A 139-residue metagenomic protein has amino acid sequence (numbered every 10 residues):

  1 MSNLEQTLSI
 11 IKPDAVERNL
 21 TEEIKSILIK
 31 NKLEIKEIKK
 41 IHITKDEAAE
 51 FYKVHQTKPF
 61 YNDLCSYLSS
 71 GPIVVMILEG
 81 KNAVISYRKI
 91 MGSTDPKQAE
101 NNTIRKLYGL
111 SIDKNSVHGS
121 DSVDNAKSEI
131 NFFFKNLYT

Functional and structural regions predicted by a protein language model:
M1-T139: Non-catalytic terminal and connector segments of soluble metabolic enzymes
